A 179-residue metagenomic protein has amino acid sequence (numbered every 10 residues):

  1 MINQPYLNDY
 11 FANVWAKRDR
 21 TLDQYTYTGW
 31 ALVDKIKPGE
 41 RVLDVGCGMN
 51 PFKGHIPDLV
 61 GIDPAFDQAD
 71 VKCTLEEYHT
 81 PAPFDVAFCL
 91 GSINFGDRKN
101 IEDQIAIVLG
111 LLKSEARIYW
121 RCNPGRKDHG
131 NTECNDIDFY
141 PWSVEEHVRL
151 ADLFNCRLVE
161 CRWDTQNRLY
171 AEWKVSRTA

Functional and structural regions predicted by a protein language model:
M1-H79, R117-A179: Class I (Rossmann-like) S-adenosyl-L-methionine-dependent methyltransferase catalytic domain, capturing the SAM-binding
I56, G110-L111: Short, conserved loop/helix-junction motifs that constitute active-site signature segments in enzyme catalytic cores
F88: A conserved beta-strand element that flanks and buttresses the S-adenosyl-L-methionine
S92: Hydrophobic adenine-recognition pocket in adenosine-nucleotide-binding enzymes
F95-I107: A short, conserved alpha-helix within the catalytic core of class I
G96-D97, L112-S114: Helix-to-beta-strand junctions that scaffold the AdoMet/dcAdoMet cofactor pocket in Class I SAM-dependent enzymes
I107-G110, R149-L150: Alpha-helical scaffold elements within enzyme catalytic domains, especially in hydrolases
